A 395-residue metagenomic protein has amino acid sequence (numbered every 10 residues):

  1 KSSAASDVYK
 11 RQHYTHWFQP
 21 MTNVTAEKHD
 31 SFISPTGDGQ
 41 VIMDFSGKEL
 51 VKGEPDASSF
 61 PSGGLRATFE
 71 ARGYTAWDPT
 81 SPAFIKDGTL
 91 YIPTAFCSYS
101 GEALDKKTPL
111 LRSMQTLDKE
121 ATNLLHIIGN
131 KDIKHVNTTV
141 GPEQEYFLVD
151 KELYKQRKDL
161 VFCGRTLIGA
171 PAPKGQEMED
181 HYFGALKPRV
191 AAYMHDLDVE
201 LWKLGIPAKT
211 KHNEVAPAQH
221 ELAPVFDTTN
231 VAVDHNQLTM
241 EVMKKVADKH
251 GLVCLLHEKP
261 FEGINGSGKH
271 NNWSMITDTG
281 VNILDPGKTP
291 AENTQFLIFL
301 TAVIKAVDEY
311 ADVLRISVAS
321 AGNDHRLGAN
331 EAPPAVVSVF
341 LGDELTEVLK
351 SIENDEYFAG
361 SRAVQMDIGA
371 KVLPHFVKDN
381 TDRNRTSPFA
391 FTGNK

Functional and structural regions predicted by a protein language model:
A4-Y9: Short, small-residue-biased leader/transition segments that mark boundaries at the very start of proteins
Y14: Divalent metal-coordination and catalytic microenvironments
W17-P20, G47-L50, K151, D227 (+1 more regions): Active-site beta-loop-alpha junctions enriched in small/polar residues
P20-G73: Active-site-adjacent C-terminal substructures of enzyme catalytic domains
T22-N23, V51, P217-A218, G263-I264: Short secondary-structure capping/turn micro-motifs that flank functional sites
R72-L256, N265-G268, M275-K395: Glycine-rich, acidic/polar active-site loops that bind/position phosphate-bearing ligands
